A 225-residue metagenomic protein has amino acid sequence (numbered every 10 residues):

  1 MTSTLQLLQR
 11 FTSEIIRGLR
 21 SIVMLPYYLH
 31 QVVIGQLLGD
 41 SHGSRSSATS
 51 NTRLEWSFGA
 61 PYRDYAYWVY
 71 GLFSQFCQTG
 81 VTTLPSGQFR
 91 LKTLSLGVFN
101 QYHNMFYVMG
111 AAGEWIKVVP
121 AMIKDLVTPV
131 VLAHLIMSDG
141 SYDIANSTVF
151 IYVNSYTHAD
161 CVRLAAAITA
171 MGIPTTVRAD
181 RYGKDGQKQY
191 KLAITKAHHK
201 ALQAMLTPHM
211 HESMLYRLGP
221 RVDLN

Functional and structural regions predicted by a protein language model:
M1-N225: Internal intein/HINT superfamily modules and their associated LAGLIDADG
